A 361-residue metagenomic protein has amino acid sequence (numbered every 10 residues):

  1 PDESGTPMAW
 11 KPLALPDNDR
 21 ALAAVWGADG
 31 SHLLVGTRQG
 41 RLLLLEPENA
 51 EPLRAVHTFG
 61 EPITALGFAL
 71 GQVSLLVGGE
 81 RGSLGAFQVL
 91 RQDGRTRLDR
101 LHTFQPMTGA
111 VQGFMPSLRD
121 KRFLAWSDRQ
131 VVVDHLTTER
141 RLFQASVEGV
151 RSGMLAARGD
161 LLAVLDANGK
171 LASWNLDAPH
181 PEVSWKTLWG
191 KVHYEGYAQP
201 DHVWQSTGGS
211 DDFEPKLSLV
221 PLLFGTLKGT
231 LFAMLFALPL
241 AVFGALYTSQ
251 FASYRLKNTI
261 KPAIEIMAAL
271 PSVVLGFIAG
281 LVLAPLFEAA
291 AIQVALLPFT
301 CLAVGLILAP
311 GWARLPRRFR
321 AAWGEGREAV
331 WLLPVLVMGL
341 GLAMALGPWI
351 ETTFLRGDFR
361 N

Functional and structural regions predicted by a protein language model:
P1-L231, F251, R255, P262 (+1 more regions): N-terminal, non-cleaved signal-anchor transmembrane helix
T226, T230, M234-V242, L246 (+4 more regions): Hydrophobic positions within alpha-helical transmembrane segments of bacterial inner-membrane proteins
L235, M267, V330-W331: Hydrophobic alpha-helical transmembrane segments of integral membrane proteins, especially lipid-exposed positions
L240, R255-N258: Short, surface-exposed helix-loop/turn micro-motifs enriched in polar/charged residues
K261-A289, Q293: Hydrophobic alpha-helical segments
